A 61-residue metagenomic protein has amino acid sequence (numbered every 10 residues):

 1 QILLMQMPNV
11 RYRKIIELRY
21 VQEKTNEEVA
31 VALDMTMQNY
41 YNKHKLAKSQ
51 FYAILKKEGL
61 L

Functional and structural regions predicted by a protein language model:
L4-T25: Short amphipathic alpha helix immediately N-terminal
N9-V10, E27, V31, M35: General secondary-structure edge motif
I15-I16, E28-A30, Y40: Hydrophobic positions on the alpha-helical face of helix-turn-helix-like DNA-binding modules
A32-K57: DNA-recognition helix of helix-turn-helix
G59-L61: Intrinsically disordered, low-complexity basic tails/linkers immediately adjacent to helix-turn-helix/homeobox/MYB/SANT
